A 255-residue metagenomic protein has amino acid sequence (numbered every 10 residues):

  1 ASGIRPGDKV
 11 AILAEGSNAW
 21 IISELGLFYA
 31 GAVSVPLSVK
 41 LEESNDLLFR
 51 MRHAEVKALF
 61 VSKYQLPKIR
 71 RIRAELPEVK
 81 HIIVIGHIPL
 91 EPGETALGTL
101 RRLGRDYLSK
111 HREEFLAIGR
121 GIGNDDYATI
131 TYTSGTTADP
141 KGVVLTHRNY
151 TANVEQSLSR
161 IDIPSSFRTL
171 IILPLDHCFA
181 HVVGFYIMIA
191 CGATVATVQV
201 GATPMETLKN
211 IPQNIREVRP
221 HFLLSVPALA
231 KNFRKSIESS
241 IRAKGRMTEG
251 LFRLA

Functional and structural regions predicted by a protein language model:
A1-L41, I172: Conserved AMP-binding/adenylate-forming
S2, Y29-L103: Structural core segment of the AMP-binding/adenylate-forming
V10, L27, L59, Y127 (+4 more regions): Conserved S/T- and glycine-rich ATP-binding loop of Class I adenylate-forming
A14-E15, A32-F49, K63-K68, V195-E217: ATP-dependent adenylate-forming carboxylate-activation enzymes
G31, G135-T136, G192: Conserved G/P- and acidic residue-centered "switch" motifs that form tight phosphate/ATP-binding loops in soluble
V84, R101-Y132, D139, D162-R168: Conserved pre-ATP/AMP-binding loop-to-beta segment of ANL
A128-V154: Conserved AMP-binding A3 loop
T151-L170, L175-A255: Conserved AMP-binding/adenylation subdomain of ANL enzymes
